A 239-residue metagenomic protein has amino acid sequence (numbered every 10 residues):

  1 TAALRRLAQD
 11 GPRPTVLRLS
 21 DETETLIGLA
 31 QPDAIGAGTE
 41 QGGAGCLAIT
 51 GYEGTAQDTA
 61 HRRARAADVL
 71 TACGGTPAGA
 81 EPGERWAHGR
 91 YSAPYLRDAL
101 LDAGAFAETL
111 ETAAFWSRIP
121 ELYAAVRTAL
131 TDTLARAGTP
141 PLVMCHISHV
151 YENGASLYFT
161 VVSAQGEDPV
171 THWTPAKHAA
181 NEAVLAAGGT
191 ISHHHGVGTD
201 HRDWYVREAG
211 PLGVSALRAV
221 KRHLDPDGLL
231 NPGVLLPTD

Functional and structural regions predicted by a protein language model:
T1-A179, A183, A187: C-terminal substrate-recognition/cap domain of FAD-linked oxidoreductases
R18, E81, H195-G196, P232-L235: Short loop/turn and capping residues at structural boundaries
E24-L26, V150-G154, G198, W204 (+2 more regions): A broad, structure-centric signal for solvent-exposed, well-ordered loop/edge residues that line or flank functional
G54, G75, G189, G196-G198 (+1 more regions): Glycine-centered flexibility motif
T160-G166, H195-D203: Short, local alpha-helical segments
D168-H172, A176, G189, V197 (+2 more regions): Short amphipathic alpha-helical interaction segments
L185-V197, K221-R222, P226-L230: Alpha-helix capping/hinge segments and adjacent helical runs
H201-D239: Activity-critical C-terminal alpha-helical subdomain
